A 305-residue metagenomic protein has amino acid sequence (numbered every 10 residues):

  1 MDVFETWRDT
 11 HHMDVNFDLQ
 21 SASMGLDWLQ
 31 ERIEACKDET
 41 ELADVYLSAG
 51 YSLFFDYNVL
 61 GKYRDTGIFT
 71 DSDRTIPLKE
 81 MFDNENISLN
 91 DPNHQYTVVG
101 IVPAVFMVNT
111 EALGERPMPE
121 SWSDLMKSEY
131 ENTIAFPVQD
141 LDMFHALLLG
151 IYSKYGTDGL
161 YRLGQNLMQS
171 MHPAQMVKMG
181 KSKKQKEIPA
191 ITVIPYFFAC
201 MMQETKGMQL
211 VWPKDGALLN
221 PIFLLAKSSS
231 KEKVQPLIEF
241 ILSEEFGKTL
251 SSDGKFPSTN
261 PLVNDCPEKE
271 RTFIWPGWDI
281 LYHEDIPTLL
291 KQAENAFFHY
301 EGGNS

Functional and structural regions predicted by a protein language model:
M1-V59: Early extracytoplasmic/lumenal segment of secretory-pathway proteins
I33-K37, A43-L47, D71-V105: A structural signal for short loop-to-beta-strand junctions that line the ligand-binding cleft of periplasmic/secreted
T66-P77, E204-L218, S228: Short beta-strand->loop
F106-A112, L219-E232, T249-D253: A bilobed periplasmic-binding-protein/Venus flytrap-type ligand-binding module shared by bacterial periplasmic
A112-P119, S153-G159, S229-V234: Short helix-loop capping/hinge motifs at secondary-structure junctions, enriched in acidic/polar residues
S123-M143, I151: Short loop->beta-strand "edge-of-pocket" segments that line small-molecule binding or catalytic clefts across diverse
Q139, M143-W212: Ligand-binding pocket segment of bilobal, Venus flytrap-like solute-binding proteins
E232, F240-S305: Extracellular/periplasmic juxtamembrane helices and adjacent flexible linkers that interface with membrane partners
